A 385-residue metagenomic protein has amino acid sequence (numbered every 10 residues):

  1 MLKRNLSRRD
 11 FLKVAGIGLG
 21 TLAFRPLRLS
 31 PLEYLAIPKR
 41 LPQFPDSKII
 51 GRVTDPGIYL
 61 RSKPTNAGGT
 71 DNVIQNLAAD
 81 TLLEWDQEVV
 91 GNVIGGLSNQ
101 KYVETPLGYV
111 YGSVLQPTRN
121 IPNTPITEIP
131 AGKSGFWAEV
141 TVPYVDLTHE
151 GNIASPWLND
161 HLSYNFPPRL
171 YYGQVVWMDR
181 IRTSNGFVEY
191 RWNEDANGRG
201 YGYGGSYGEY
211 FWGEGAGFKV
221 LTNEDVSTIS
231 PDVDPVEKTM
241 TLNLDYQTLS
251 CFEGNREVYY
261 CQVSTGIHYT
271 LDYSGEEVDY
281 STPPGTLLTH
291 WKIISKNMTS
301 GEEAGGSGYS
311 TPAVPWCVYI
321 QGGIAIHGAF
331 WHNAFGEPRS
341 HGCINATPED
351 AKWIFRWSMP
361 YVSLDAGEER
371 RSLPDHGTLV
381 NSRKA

Functional and structural regions predicted by a protein language model:
M1-D10, I17-G20, R25, L32-Y34: N-terminal secretory signal peptides
R25-G68, L82: C-terminal segment of N-terminal export signals and the immediately downstream linker at the start of the mature
E33-F44, V103-V142, E194-D234: Boundary regions of SH3-family modules and the immediately adjacent low-complexity/disordered segments in eukaryotic
T65-A79, N159-L170: SH3/SH3-like (including bacterial SH3b) beta-barrel domains that bind proline-rich motifs or cell-wall ligands
Q75-A78, Q247, E349-R356: Solvent-exposed, polar/charged alpha-helical surfaces in well-ordered, non-transmembrane soluble domains, broadly
N76-P117, P168-A216: SH3/SH3-like beta-barrel superfamily modules
I181-G285: Cell wall/extracellular polymer interaction/catalysis modules
V233-P235, T270-L271, Y280-P284, W291 (+1 more regions): Exported/periplasmic cell-wall-interacting domains
